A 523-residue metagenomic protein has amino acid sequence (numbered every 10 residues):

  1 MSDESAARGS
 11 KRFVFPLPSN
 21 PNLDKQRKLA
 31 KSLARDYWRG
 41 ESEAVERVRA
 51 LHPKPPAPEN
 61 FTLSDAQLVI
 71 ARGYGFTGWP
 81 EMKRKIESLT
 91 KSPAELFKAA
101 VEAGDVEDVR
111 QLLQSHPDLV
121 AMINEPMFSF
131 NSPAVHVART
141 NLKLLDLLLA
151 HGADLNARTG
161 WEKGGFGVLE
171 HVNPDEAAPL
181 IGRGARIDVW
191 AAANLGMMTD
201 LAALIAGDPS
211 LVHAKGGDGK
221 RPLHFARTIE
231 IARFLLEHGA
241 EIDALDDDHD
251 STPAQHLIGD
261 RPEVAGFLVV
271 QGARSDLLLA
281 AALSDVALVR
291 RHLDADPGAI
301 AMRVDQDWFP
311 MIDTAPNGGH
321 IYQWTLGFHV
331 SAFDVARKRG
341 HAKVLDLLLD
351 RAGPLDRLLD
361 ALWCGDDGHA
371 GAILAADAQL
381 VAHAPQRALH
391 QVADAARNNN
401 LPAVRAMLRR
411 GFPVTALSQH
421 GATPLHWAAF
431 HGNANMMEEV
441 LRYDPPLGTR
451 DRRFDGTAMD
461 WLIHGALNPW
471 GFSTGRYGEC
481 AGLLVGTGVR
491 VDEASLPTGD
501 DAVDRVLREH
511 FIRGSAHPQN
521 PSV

Functional and structural regions predicted by a protein language model:
S2-Q111, H116: Intrinsically disordered, low-complexity eukaryotic regions enriched in glycine, serine and charged residues
T90-L96, P174-N194, A203, P262-L283 (+4 more regions): Ankyrin-repeat-protein effector appendages
S92-F130, L195-K215, L283-A301, C364-A384 (+1 more regions): N-terminal segments that cap or nucleate solenoid repeat domains
A99-G104, H136-N141, G167-P174, A191-M197 (+10 more regions): Ankyrin repeat A-helix N-terminal signature
D108, K143-L144, D175-E176, D200 (+8 more regions): Conserved ankyrin/ankyrin-like repeat signature
L113-V120, L147-D154, G182-A185, I205-S210 (+8 more regions): Ankyrin repeat domain, specifically the short helix-to-loop turn at the C-terminus of the second helix of each repeat
N124-F128, T159-W161, G216, D246-D248 (+6 more regions): Ankyrin repeat boundary/linker residues
F130-N131, E162-G165, G219, H249-D250 (+4 more regions): Start-of-repeat signature of ankyrin repeats
